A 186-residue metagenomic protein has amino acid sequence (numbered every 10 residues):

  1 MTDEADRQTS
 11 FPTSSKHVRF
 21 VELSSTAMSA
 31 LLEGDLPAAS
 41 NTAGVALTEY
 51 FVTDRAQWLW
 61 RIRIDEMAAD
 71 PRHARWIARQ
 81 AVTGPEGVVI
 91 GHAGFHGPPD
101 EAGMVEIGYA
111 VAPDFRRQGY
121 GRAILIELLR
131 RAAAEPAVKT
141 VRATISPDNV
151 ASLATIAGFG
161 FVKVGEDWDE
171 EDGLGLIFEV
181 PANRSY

Functional and structural regions predicted by a protein language model:
M1-E106, R131, E135, V164-Y186: GNAT-family acyltransferases
V82, G108-R117, I145-S146: A short, internal acetyl-CoA/4′-phosphopantetheine-binding micro-motif in the GNAT/acyltransferase core
G87, G119, N149: Conserved G/P- and acidic residue-centered "switch" motifs that form tight phosphate/ATP-binding loops in soluble
F115, G119-E127: Conserved acetyl-CoA pyrophosphate-binding loop and the N-cap/start of the following alpha-helix in GNAT-like
A143-L153: Conserved beta-strand-loop-alpha-helix junction that forms the acyl-donor binding cleft
I156: Conserved active-site tyrosine of GNAT-family acetyltransferases
